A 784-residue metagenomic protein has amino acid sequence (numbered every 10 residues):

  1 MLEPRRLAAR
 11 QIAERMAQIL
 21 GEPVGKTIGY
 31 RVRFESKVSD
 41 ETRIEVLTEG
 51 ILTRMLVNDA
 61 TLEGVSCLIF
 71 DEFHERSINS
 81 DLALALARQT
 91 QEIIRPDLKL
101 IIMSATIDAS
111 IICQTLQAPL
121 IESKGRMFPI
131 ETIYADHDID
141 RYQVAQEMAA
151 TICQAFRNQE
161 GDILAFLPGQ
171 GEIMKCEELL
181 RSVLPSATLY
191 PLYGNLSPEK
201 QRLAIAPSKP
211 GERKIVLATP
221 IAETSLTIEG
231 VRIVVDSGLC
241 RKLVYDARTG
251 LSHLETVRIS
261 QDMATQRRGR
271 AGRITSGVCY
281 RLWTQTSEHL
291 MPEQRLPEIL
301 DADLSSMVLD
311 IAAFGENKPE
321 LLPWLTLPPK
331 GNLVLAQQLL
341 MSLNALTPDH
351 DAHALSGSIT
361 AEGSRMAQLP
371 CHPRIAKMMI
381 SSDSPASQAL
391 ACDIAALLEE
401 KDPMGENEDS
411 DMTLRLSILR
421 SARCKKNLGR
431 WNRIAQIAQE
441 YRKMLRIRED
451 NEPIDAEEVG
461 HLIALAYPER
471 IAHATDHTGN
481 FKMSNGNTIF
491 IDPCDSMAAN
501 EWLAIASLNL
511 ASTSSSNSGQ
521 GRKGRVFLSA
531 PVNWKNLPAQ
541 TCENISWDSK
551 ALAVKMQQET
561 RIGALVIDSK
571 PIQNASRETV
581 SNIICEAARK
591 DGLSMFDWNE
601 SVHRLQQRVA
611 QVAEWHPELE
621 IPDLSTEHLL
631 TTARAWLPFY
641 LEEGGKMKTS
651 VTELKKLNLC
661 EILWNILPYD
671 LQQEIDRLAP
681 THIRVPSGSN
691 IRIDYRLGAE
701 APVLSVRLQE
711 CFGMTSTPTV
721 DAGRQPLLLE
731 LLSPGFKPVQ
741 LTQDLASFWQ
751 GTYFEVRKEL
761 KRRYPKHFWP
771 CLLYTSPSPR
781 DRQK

Functional and structural regions predicted by a protein language model:
M1-M378, F490, G698, Q709: P-loop NTPase motor module signature
L179, P185-S186, P191, L203 (+6 more regions): Second RecA-like catalytic domain
G238, R258-Q261, S716, G723-L727: Catalytic or ion-translocation cores adjacent to nucleophile or general acid/base/metal-coordination motifs in diverse
H461-M483, E661-P686: Short acidic, Pro/Gly- and aromatic-enriched capping/linker segments at domain boundaries
I489-I491, I675-L704: Amphipathic alpha-helical packing elements
S496-T513, L697-A722: Short, surface-exposed, low-complexity cationic segments
L727-L773: Long C-terminal appendages of very large multidomain proteins
Y774-Q783: Conserved small/polar residues in nucleotide/adenosyl-binding loops
